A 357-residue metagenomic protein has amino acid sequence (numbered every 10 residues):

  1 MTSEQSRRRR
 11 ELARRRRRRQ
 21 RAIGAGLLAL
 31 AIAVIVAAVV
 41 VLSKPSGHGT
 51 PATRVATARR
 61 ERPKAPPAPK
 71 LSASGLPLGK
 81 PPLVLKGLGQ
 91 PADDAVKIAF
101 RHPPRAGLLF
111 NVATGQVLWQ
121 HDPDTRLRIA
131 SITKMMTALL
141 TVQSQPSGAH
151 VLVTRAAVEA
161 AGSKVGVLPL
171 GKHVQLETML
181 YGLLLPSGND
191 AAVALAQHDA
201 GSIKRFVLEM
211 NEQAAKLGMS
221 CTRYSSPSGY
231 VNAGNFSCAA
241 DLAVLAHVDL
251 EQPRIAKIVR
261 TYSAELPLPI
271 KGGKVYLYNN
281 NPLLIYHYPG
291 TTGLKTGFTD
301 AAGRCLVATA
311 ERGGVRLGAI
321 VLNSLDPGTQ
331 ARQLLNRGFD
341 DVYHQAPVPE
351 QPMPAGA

Functional and structural regions predicted by a protein language model:
M1-A29, I35-E61, D341-A357: Conserved SxxK-family serine transpeptidase/carboxypeptidase catalytic domain of penicillin-binding proteins
T2-E4, R19, G24-L27, H48-G49 (+4 more regions): Active-site-adjacent loops and short helices of periplasmic peptidoglycan-processing enzymes
L12, R101, V165, A196 (+4 more regions): Residues at structural and domain junctions
R14, T154, T299: Residue-level signal for threonine
I32-V34, Q145, C305: Ubiquitous "structural anchor" signal
V41, I129-A130, L152-V153, H198 (+5 more regions): Residue-level detector of alpha-helical recognition elements and their boundaries
S220, V231-A357: Domain-terminus/edge residues, biased toward the C-terminal soluble/receptor-binding domains of extracytoplasmic
